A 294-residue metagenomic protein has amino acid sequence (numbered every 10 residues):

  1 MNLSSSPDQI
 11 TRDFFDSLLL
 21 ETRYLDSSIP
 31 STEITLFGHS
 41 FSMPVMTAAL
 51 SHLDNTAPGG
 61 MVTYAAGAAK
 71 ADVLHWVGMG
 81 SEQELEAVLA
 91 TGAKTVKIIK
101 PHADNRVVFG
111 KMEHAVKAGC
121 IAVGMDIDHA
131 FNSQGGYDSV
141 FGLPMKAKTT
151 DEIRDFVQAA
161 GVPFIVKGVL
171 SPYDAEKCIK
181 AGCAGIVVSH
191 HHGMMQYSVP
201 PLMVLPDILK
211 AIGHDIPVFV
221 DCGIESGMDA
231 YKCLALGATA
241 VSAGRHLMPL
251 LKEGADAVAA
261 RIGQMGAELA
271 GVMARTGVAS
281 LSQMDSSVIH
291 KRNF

Functional and structural regions predicted by a protein language model:
M1-D8, L251-F294: C-terminal extensions of enzymes
M1-F41, M284, H290-F294: An N-cap/entry alpha-helix motif that binds or orients negatively charged groups
D13-L20, V73, K117-I121, Q158-G161 (+5 more regions): Generic secondary-structure signature for well-ordered alpha-helical cores
S27-G38, W76-V88, K111: Short, charged beta->alpha transition segments
L36-G80: Active-site cofactor/substrate anionic-group-binding motifs, chiefly glycine- and Lys/Arg-rich phosphate-binding loops
S51-L53, G78-E84, D128-H129, P172: Short glycine-enriched loops at secondary-structure junctions
A66, T91, A103-V220, G227-L251 (+1 more regions): Alpha/beta enzyme core
A69-N105: A gly/proline- and charged-residue-enriched helix-loop-helix capping module
